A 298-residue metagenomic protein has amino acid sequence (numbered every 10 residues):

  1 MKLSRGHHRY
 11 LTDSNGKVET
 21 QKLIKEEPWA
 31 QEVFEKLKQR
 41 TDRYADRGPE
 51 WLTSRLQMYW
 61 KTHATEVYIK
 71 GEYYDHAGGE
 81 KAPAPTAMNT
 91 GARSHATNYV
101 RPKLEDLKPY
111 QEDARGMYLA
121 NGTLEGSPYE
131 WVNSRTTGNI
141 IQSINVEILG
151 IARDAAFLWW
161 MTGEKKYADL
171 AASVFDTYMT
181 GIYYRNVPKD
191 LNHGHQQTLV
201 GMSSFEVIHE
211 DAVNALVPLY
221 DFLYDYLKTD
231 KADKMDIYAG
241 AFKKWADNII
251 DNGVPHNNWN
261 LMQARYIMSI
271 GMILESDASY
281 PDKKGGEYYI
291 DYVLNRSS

Functional and structural regions predicted by a protein language model:
M1-P255, L261-S269, D291-S297: Extracellular glycan-targeting catalytic surfaces
S269-S298: A compositional/structural signature marking long, glycine- and acidic/polar-rich segments with frequent tryptophans
